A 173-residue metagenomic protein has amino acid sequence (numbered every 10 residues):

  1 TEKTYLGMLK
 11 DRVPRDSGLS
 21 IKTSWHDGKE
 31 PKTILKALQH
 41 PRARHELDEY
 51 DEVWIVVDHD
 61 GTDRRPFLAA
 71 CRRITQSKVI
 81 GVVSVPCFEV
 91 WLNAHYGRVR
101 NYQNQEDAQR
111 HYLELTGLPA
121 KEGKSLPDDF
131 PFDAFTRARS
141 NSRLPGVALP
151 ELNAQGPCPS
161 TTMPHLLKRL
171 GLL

Functional and structural regions predicted by a protein language model:
K3-W25, K32, L38-W54, H59-L173: C-terminal accessory helical subdomains adjacent to catalytic cores in phosphodiester- and nucleotide-handling enzymes
